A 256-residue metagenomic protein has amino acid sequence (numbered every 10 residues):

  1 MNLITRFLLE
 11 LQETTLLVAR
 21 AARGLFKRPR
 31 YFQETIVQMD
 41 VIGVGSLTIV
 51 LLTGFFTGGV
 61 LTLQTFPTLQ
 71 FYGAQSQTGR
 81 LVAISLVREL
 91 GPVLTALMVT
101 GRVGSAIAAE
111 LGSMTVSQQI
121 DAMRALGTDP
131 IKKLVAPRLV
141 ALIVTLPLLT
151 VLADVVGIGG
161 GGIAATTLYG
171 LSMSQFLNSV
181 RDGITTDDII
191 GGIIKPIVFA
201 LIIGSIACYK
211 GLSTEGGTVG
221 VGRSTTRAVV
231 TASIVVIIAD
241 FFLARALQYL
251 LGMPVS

Functional and structural regions predicted by a protein language model:
M1-Q33, K210-E215: Short, membrane-interfacial amphipathic segments enriched in basic
F26-L52, V230-S233: Membrane-interface helix starts
D40-L94, M98: Active-site cofactor/substrate anionic-group-binding motifs, chiefly glycine- and Lys/Arg-rich phosphate-binding loops
T53-F56, A136-A165, V198, I206 (+2 more regions): Hydrophobic alpha-helical transmembrane segments that constitute the membrane-spanning cores of multi-pass membrane
Q64-V87, V155-I197, S205-R227, A246-S256: Membrane-interfacial helix-loop-helix connectors in multipass membrane proteins
T78-D121, I206: Hydrophobic alpha-helical transmembrane segments of multi-pass membrane transport proteins
L111-A136, G217-V221: Short cytoplasmic-facing helical segments at TM-TM junctions of multi-pass membrane proteins
Q118, D129-T150, S224, A228: Start (N-cap) of specific transmembrane helices in multi-pass transporter permeases
